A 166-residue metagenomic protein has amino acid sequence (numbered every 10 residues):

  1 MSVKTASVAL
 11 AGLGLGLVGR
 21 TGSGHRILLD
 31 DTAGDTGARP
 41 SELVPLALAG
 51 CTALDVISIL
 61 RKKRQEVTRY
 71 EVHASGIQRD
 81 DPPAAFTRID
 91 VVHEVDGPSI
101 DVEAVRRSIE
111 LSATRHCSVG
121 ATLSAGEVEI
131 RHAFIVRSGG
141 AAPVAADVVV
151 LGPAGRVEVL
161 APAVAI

Functional and structural regions predicted by a protein language model:
M1-L46, V56-I166: Extended beta-strand/beta-hairpin segments
C51-T52: Alpha-helical metal-binding/catalytic segments enriched in His/Glu/Asp
